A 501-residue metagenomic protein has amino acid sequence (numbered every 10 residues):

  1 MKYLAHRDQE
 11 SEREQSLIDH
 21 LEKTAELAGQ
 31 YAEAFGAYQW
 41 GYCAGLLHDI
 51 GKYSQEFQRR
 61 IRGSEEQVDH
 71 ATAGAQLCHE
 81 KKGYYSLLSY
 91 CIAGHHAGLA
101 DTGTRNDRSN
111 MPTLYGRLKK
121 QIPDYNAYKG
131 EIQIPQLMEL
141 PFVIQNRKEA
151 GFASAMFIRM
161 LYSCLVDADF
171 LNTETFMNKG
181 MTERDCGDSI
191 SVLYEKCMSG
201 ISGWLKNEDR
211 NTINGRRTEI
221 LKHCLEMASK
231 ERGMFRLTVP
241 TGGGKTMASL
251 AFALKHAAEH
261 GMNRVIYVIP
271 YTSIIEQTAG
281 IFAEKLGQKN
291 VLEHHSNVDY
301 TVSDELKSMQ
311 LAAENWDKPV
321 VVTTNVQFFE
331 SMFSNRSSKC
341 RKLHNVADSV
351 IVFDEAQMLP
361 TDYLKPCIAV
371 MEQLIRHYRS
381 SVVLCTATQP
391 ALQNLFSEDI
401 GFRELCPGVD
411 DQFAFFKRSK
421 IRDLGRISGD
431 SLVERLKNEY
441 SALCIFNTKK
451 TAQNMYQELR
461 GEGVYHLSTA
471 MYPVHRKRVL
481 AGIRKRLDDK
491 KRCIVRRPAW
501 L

Functional and structural regions predicted by a protein language model:
M1-S199: Accessory nucleic-acid engagement/destabilization modules that flank
H6-E12, T272, L292-K307, N447-K450 (+2 more regions): Conserved helicase motor
E231-L254: Walker A/P-loop
A248, A253-L254, G261-L286, V298 (+2 more regions): Conserved Walker A/P-loop ATP-binding site and its immediately adjacent core in helicase/helicase-like ATPase domains
R264-I275, R435-R460, V464-L467: Conserved strand-helix element at the start of the C-terminal RecA-like helicase core
L286-F333: Inter-Walker segment of RecA-like/P-loop motor cores
N325-F329, S337-H377, V382: SF2 helicase catalytic motif II
Q373, H377, S381, C385-N438: Interdomain hinge/linker at the junction between the two RecA-like core domains of SF2 helicases
